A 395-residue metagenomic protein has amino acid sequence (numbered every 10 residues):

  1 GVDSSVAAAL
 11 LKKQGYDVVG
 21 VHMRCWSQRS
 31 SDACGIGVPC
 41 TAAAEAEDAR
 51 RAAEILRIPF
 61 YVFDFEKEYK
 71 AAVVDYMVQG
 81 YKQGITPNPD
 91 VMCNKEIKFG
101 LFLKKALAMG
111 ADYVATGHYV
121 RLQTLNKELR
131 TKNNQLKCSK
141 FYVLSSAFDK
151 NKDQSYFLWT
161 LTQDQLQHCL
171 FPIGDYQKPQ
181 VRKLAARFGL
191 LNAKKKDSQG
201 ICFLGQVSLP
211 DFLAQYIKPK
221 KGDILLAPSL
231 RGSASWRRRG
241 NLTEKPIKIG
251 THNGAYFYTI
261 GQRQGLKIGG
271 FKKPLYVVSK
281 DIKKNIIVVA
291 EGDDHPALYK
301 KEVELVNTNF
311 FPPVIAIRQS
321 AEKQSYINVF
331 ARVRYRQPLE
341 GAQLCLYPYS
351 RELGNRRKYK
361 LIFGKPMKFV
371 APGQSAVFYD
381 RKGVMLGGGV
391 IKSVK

Functional and structural regions predicted by a protein language model:
V2-N126, R130-W159, A186, P228-S229: ATP-dependent adenylation/nucleotidyltransferase module used to activate substrates
A115-R121, L125, C138-Y349, L353-K395: AMP-forming adenylation/ATP pyrophosphatase catalytic core
